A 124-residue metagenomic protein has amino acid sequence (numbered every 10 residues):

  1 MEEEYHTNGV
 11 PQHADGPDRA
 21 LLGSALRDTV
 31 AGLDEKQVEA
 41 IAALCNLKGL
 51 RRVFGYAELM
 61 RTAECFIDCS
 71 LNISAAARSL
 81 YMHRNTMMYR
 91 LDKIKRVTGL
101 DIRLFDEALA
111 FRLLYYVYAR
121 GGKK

Functional and structural regions predicted by a protein language model:
M1-K124: Cytosolic nucleotide-utilizing catalytic cores of signal-transduction proteins
